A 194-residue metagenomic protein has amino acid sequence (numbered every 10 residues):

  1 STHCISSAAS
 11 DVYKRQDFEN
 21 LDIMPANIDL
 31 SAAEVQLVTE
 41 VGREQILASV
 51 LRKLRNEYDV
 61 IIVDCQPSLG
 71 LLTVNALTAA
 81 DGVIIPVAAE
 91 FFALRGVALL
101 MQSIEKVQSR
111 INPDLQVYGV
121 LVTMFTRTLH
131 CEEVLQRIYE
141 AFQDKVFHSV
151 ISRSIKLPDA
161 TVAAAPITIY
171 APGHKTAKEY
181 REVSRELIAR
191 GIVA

Functional and structural regions predicted by a protein language model:
S1-A9, Y13: Single conserved hydrophobic/aromatic residue that forms the stacking wall/gate of nucleotide- or nucleobase-binding
D11-V63, P67-L69: Cytosolic-facing regulatory segments adjacent to core modules
A26, S149, R153, P172: Active-site donor-binding loop signature of nucleotide-sugar glycosyltransferases
S49, R55-I155: Conserved catalytic-core segment of NTP-binding enzymes
K145, A177, R181: H/E-rich (His + Asp/Glu) clusters that bind or coordinate divalent metals
T161-K178: C-terminal boundary of histidine-terminating zinc-finger modules
E182-A194: C-terminal alpha-helix
